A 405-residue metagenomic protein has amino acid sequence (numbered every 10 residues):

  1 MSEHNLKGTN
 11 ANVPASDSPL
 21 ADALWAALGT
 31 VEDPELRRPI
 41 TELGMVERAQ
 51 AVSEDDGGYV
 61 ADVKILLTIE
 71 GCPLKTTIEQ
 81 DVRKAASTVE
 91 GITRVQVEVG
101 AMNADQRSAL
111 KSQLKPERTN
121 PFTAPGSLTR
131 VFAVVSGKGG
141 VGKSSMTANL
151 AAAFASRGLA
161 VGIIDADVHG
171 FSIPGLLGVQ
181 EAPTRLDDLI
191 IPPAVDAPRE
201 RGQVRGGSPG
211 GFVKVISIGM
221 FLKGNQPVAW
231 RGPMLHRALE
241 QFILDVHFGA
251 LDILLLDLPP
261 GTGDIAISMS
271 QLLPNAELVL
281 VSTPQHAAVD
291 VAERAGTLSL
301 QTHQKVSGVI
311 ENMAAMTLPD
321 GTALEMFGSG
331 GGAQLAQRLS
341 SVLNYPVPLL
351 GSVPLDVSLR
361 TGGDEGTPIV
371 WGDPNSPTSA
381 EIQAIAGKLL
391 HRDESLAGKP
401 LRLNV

Functional and structural regions predicted by a protein language model:
S2-E47: N-proximal, solvent-exposed amphipathic alpha-helical segments enriched in charged/polar residues
S2-N12, Y59-I69, F132-V134, E277-L278: Short, hydrophobic beta-strand segments
L28, V46, C72, A86 (+12 more regions): Residue-level signature of catalytic and energy-coupling elements of molecular machines, predominantly ATP/GTP-dependent
E42-D55, A61, T68, K75-S136 (+2 more regions): Extreme N-terminal, non-catalytic leader segments that precede Walker-type/kinase nucleotide-binding cores
R130-H169, G296: Walker A/P-loop phosphate-binding motif and the immediately C-terminal alpha-helix
F154-W230, H236-R237, I243: Phosphate-binding loop that captures ATP/GTP phosphates
D245-F248, D252-S352, V357-T361: Conserved catalytic-core segment of NTP-binding enzymes
E365-T378: C-terminal boundary of histidine-terminating zinc-finger modules
